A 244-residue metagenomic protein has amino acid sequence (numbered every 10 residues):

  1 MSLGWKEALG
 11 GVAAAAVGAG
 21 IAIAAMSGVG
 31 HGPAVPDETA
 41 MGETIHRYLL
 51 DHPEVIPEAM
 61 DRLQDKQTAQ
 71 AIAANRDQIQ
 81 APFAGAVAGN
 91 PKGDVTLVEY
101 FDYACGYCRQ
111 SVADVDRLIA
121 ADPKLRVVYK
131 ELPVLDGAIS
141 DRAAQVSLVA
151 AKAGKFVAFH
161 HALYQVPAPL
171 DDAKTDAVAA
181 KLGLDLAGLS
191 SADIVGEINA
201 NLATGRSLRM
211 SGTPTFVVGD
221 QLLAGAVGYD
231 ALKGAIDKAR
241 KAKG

Functional and structural regions predicted by a protein language model:
S2-E38, G42, H46, A177-G244: C-terminal cap of thioredoxin/glutaredoxin-like
S2-V29, K92, V98-D122, E131: Gly/lys/ser-thr-rich phosphate-binding loops in alpha/beta enzymes that coordinate phosphoanhydride or phosphate groups
A34, E38, G42, L49 (+10 more regions): Solvent-exposed, acidic/flexible segments
A34-I79: Extracytoplasmic c-type cytochrome modules immediately beyond a signal peptide or single-pass transmembrane anchor
P53, P57-A59, H160-A162, S190: Surface-exposed patches in mature extracellular/periplasmic domains of secreted proteins
P57, A144, V157, N199-L202 (+1 more regions): Generic alpha-helical structural signal
Q78-V95, I119-A120: A short beta-strand-turn-helix
V98-Y103, R109-A180, D185-A187, R206-S211 (+2 more regions): Structural alpha/beta surface segment adjacent to cysteine/selenocysteine redox centers across thiol/disulfide enzymes
